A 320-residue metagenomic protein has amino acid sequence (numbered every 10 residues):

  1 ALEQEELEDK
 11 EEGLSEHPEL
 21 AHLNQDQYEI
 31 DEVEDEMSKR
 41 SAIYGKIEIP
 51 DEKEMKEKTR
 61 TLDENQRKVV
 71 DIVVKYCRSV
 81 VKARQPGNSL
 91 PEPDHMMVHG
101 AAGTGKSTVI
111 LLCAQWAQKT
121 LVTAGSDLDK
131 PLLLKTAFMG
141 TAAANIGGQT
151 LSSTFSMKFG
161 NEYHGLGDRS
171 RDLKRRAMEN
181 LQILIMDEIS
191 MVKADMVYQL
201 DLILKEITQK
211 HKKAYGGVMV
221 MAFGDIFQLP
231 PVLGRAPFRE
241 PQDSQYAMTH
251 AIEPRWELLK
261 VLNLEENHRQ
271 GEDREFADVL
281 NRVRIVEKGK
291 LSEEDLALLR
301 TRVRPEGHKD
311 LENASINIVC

Functional and structural regions predicted by a protein language model:
A1-C320: Conserved ATP-binding/catalytic motifs of P-loop helicase motor domains
